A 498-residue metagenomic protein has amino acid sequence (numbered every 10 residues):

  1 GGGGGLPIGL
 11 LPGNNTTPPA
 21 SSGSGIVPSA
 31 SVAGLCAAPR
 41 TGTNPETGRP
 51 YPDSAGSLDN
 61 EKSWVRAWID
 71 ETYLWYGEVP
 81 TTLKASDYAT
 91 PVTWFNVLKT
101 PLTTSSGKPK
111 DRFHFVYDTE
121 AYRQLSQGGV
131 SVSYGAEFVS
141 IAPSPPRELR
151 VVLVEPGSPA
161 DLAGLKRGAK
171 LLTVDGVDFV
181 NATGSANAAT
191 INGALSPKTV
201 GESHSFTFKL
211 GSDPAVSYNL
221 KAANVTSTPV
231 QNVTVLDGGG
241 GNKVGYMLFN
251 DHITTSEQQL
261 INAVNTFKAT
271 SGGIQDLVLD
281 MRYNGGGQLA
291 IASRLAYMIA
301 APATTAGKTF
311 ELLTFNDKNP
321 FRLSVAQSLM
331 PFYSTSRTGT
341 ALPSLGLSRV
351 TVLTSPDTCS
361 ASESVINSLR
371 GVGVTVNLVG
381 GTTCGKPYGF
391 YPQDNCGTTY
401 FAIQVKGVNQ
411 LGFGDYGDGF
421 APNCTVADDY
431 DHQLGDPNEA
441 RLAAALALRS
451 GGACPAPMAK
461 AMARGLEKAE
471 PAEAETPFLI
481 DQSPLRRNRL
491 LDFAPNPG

Functional and structural regions predicted by a protein language model:
G1-G5: N-terminal Sec signal peptide cleavage junction
P7-G13, T17-L277, Y283-G285, A290-I291 (+2 more regions): Flexible, low-complexity junctional segments that flank or bridge functional domains
G240-M247, D251-D276, N284-G498: C-terminal "post-core" interaction segments
